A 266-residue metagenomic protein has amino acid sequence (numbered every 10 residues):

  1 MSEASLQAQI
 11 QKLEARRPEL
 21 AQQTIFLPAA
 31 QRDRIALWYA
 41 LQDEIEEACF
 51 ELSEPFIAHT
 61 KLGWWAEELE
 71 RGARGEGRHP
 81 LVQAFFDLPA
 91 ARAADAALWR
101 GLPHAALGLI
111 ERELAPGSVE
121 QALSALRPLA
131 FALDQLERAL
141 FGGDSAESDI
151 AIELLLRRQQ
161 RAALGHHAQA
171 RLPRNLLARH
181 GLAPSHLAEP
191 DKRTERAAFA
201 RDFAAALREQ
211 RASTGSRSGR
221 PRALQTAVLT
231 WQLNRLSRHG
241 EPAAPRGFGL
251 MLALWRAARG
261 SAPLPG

Functional and structural regions predicted by a protein language model:
M1-E67, A73-F86, L102, A106 (+4 more regions): Catalytic cores of Mg2+-dependent Asp-rich isoprenoid enzymes
A90-A97: Long amphipathic N-terminal alpha/beta scaffold segment
L107-Q121: Acidic/His metal-coordination segments adjacent to aromatic residues that form catalytic metal sites in metalloenzymes
